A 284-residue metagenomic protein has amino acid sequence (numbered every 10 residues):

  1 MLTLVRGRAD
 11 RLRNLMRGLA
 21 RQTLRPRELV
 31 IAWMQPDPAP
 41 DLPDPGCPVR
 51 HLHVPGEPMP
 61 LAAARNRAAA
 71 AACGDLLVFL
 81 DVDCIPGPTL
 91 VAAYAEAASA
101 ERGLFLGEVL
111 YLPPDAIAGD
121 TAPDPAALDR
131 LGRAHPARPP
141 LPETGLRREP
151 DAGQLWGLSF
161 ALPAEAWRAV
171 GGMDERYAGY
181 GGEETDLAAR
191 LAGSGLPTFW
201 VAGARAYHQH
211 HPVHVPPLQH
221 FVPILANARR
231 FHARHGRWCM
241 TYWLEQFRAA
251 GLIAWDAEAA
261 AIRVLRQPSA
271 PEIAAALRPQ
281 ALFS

Functional and structural regions predicted by a protein language model:
R17-P26: Short, acidic, metal-binding catalytic loop of nucleotide-sugar glycosyltransferases
P55-A72: Glycine-rich, basic loop-to-helix element that forms the pyrophosphate-binding segment of sugar-nucleotide handling
L77: Short aromatic/hydrophobic "clamp" motif used to bind/position activated sugar donors
D81-I85: The conserved acidic donor/metal-binding loop of glycosyltransferases
T89-L128: Conserved donor NDP-sugar-binding/catalytic core segment of glycosyltransferases
A126-A152: Short, flexible, basic/aromatic active-site loop/helix in glycosyltransferases
Q154-L162, A166-G171, R176-A204: A short, conserved alpha-helix in the catalytic core of glycosyltransferases
Q219-A226, W238-S284: Non-catalytic, C-terminal membrane-associated alpha-helical segments of glycosyltransferases
